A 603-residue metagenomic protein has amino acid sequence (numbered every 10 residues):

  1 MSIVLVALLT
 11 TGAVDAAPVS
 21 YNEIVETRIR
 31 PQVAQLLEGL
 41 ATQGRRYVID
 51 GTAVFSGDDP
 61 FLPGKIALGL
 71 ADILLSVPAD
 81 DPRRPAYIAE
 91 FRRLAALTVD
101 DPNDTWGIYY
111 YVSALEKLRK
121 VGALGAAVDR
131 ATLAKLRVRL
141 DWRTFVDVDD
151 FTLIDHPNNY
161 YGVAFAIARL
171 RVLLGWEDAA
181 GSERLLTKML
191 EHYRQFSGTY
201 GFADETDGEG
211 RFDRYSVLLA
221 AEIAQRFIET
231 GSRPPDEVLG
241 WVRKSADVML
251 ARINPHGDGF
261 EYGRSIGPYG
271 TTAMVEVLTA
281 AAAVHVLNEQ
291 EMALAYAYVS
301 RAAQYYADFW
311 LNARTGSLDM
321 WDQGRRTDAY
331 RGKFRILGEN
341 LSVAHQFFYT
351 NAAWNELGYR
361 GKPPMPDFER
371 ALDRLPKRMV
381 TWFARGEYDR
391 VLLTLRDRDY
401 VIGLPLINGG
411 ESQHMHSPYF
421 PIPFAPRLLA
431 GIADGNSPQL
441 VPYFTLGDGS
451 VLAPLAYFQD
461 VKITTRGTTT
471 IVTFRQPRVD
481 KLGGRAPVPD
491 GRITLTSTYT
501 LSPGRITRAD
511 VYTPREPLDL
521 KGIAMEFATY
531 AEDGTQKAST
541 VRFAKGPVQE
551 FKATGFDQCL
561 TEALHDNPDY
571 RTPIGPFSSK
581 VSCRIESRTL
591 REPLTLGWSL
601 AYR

Functional and structural regions predicted by a protein language model:
M1-T10: Bacterial N-terminal signal peptides
A16-I88: Low-complexity, Ser/Thr/Pro/Gly-enriched N-terminal "stalk/linker" regions
T52-F55, L94-D101, V146-I154: Helix-loop junctions that connect tandem helical modules in alpha-solenoid scaffolds
F55-S76, D101-V121, P157-L174, D213-V217 (+1 more regions): An alpha-helical repeat/solenoid feature that recognizes helix-turn-helix modules
L74-R84, R119-R130, G175-A180: Short coil/turn connectors between adjacent alpha-helices in alpha-solenoid helical repeat scaffolds
A134-R374: Extracellular polysaccharide-recognition and catalytic grooves
P255, G259, M274-I574, R603: Extended polysaccharide-engagement surfaces of secreted carbohydrate-active enzymes
V581-R603: Short Pro-Gly-centered flexible turn/kink motifs
